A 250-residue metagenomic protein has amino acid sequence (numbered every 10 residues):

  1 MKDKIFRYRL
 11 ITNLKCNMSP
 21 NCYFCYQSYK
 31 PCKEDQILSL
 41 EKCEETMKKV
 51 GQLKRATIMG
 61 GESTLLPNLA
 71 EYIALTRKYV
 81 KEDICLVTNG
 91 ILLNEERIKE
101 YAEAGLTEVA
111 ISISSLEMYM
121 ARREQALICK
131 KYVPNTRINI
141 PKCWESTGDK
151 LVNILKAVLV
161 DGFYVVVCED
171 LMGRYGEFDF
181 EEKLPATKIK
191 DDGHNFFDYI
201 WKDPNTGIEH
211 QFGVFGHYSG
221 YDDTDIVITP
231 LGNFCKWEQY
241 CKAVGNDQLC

Functional and structural regions predicted by a protein language model:
M1-L40, W237: Canonical Radical SAM [4Fe-4S] cluster-binding loop centered on the CxxxCxxC motif and its immediate flanking residues
K4, S28, G216-C250: Flexible mid-to-C-terminal extensions adjoining Fe-S/redox cofactors in radical SAM and related proteins
R9, Y29-L38, L53-L66, R77 (+4 more regions): Core AdoMet radical
C22, S28-P31, E181-A186, C241 (+1 more regions): Secreted/processed peptides and extracellular or luminal domains of membrane proteins
E41-K49, E71: Ankyrin repeat (ANK) tandem alpha-helical domains that serve as protein-protein interaction scaffolds, prominent
K48, R77, K99-E103, K156-L159: Non-catalytic positions within long, well-ordered alpha-helices that form the structural scaffold/packing of enzyme
L69-I73, N94-A102, D149-I154: Distinct, well-ordered alpha-helical segments
A104-E108, S112-I226, P230, F234-C235: Radical SAM enzyme [4Fe-4S]-AdoMet core and its adjacent flexible, acidic and glycine-rich loops/tails across
